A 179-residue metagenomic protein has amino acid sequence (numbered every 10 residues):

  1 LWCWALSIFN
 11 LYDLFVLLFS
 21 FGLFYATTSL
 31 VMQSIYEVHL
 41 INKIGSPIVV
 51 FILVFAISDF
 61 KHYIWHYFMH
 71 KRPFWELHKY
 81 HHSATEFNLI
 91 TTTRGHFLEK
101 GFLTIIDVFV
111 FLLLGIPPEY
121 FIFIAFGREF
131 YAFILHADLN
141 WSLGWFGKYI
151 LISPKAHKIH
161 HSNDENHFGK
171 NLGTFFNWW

Functional and structural regions predicted by a protein language model:
L1-W2: Membrane-interface segments at loop-to-transmembrane junctions
A5-S20, T28-M32, H39-W179: Membrane-embedded catalytic scaffold of the fatty acid hydroxylase/desaturase
